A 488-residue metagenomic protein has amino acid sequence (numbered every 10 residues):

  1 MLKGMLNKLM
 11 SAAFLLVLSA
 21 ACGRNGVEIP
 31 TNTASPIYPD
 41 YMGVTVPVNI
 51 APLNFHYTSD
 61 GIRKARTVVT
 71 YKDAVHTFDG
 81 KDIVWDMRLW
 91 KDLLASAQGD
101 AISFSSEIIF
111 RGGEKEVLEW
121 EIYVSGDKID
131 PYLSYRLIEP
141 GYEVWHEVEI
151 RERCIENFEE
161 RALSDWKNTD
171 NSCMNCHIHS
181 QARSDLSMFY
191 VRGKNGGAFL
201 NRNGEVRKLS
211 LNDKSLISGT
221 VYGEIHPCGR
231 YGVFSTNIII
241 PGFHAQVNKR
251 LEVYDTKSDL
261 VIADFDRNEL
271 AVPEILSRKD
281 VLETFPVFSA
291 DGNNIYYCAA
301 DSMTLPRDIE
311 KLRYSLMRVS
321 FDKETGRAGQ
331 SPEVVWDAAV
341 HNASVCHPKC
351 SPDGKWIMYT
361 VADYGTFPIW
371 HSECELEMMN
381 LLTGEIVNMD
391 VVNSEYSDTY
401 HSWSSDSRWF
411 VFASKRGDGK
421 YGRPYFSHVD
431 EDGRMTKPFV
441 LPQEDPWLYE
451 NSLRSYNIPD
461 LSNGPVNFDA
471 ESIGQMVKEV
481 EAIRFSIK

Functional and structural regions predicted by a protein language model:
M1-E28: Bacterial Sec-dependent N-terminal signal peptides
C22-K488: Sequence signature of WD/YWTD-type beta-propeller architectures
